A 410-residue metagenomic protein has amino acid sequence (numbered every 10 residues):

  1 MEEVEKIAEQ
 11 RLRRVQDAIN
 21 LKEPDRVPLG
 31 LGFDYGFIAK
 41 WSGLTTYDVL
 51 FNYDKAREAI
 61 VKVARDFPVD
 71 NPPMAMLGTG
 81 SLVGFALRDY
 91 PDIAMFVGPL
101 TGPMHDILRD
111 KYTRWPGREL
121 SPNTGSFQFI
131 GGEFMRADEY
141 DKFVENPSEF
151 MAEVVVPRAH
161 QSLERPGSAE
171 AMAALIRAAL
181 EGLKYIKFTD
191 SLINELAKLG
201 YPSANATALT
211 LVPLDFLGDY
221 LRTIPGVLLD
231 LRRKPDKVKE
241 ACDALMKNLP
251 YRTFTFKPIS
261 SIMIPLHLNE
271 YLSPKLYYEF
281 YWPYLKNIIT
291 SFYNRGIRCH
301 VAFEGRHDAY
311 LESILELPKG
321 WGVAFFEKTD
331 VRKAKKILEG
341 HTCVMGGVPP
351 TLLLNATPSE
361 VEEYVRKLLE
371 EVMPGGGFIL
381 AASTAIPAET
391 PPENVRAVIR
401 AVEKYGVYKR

Functional and structural regions predicted by a protein language model:
M1-R410: Catalytic cores of TIM-barrel enzymes
